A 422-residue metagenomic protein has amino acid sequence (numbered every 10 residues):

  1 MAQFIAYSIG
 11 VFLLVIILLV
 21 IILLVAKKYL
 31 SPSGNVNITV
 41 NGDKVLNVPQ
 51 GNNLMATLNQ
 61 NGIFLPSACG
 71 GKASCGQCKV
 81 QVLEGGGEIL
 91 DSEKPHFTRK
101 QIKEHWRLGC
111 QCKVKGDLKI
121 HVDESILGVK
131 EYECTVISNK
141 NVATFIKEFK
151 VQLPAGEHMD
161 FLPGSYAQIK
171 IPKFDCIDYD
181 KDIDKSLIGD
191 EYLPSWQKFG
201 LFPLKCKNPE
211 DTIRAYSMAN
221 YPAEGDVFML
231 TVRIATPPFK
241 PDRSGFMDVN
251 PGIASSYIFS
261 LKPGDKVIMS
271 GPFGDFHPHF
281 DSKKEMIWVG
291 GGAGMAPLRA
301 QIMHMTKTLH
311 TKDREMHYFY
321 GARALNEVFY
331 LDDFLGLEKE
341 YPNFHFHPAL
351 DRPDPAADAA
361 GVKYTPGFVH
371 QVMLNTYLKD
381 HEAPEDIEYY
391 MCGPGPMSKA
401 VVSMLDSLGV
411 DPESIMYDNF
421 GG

Functional and structural regions predicted by a protein language model:
A2-G71, V82-K103, K307, K312-G422: Reductase modules of NAD(P)H-dependent flavoproteins
L18-V25, P95-Q152, E157, I177: Fe-S ferredoxin-like electron-transfer domains and their immediately adjacent linker/connector regions across
P66-G76, G109-K113: Cysteine-centered iron-sulfur cluster-binding motifs in ferredoxin-type domains/subunits of redox enzymes
S125-C134, C206-R214, V328: Short coil-to-beta-strand transition motifs
I137-P263, R323, A349-P353: Ferredoxin-reductase
Y257, S270-K284: A short, basic/flexible loop-to-alpha-helix module at the beginning of a structural domain
